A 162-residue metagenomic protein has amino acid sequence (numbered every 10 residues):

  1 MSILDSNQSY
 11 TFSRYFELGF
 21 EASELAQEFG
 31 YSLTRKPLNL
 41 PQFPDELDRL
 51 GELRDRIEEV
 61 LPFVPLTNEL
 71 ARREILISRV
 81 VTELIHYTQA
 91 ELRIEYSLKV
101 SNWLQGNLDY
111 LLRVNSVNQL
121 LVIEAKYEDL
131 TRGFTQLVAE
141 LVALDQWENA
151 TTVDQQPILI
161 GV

Functional and structural regions predicted by a protein language model:
S2-S6, T11-I160: A short, conserved, highly charged catalytic patch centered on acidic carboxylates
